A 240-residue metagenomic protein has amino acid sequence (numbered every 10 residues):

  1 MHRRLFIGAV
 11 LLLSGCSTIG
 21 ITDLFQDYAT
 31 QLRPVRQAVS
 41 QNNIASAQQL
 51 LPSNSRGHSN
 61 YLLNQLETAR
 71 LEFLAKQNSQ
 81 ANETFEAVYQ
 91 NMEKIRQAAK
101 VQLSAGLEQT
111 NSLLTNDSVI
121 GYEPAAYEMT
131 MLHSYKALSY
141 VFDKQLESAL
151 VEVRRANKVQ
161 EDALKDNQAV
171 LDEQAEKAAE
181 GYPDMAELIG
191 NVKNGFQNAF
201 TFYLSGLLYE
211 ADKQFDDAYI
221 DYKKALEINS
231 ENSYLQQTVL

Functional and structural regions predicted by a protein language model:
C16-Q37: Bacterial Sec signal peptide processing site at the extreme N-terminus
F25-Q26, S59, A126-Y127, I189 (+1 more regions): Residue signature of alpha-solenoid helical repeat architecture, marking inter-repeat boundaries and helix-start
A29, R33, E67, L71-L74 (+5 more regions): "A position-specific structural signal for the A-helix of alpha-solenoid helical repeats
R33-E72: Post-signal-peptide N-terminal segment of Sec-exported extracytoplasmic proteins
L51-P52, F85-E86, M92, V153 (+3 more regions): Inward-facing hydrophobic residues that define packing positions of alpha-helical scaffold repeats
N60-L63, N91-S104, Q160-D172, L226-L240: Boundary/linker segments of alpha-helical solenoid repeat arrays
